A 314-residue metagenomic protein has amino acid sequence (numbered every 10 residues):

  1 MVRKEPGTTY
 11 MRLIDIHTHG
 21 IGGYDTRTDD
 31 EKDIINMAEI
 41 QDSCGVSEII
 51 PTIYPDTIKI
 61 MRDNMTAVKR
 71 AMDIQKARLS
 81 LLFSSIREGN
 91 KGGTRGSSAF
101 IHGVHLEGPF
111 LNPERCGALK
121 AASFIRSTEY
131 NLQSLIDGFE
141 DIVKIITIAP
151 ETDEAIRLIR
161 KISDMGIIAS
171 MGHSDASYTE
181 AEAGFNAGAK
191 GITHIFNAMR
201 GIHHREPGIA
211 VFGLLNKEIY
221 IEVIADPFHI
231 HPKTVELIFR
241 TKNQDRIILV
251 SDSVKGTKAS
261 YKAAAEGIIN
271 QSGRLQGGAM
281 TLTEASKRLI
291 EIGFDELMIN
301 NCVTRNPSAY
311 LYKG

Functional and structural regions predicted by a protein language model:
M1-I35, E39-S43: Replace "His-x-His-based motif
H17, L106, I162, I192 (+2 more regions): Conserved, mostly hydrophobic/aromatic
T18-H19, I35-A67, S98-N112, F139-E151 (+4 more regions): Divalent metal-dependent hydrolysis catalytic cores, especially in the metallo-beta-lactamase
G20-T28, I50-I60, N64, A198-L214: Active-site loop-to-helix "anion-binding N-cap" substructures in soluble metabolic enzymes
R27, D137-K255: Active-site core of metal-dependent hydrolases
R87-G93: Glycine-biased, low-complexity coil/linker segments
N112-D137: Conserved phosphate-binding/catalytic loop of the ribokinase/pfkB sugar-kinase fold
F212-Y220, R240-G314: His/Asp/Glu-enriched, well-ordered alpha-helical/loop segment that forms or immediately abuts the divalent-metal
